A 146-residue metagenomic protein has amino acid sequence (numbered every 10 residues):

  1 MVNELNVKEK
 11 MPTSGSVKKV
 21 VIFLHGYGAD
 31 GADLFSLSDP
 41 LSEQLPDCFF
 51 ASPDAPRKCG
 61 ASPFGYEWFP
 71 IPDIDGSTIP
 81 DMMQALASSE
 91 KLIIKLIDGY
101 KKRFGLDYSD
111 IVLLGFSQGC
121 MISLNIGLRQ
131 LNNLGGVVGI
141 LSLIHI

Functional and structural regions predicted by a protein language model:
V2-L106, D110: Serine-hydrolase catalytic machinery in alpha/beta-hydrolase-like enzymes
S36, N125-R129: Active-site signature of alpha/beta-hydrolase-fold catalytic machinery across serine- and Asp/Cys-nucleophile hydrolases
P46, L131-N132: Proline-centered flexible-loop/turn and helix-kink motifs
G105, L128-L131: Residue-level signal for alpha-helix termini/capping positions
L113-G115, I140: Short beta-strand immediately N-terminal to the catalytic nucleophile in serine-hydrolase-like folds
G115-G119, S123: Gly/Ala-rich beta-loop-alpha elbow adjacent to hydrolase catalytic centers
N132-S142: A conserved short beta-strand
I144-I146: Conserved small/polar residues in nucleotide/adenosyl-binding loops
